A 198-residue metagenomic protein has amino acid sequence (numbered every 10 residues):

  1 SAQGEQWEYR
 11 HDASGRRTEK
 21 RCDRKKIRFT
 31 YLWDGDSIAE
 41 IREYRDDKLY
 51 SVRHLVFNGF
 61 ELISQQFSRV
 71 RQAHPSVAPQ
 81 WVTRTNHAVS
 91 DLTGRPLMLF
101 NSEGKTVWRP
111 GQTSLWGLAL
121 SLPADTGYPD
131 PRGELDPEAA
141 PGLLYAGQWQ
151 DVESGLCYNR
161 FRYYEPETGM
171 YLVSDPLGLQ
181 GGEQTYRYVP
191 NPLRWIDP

Functional and structural regions predicted by a protein language model:
S1-G4, E19-K25, E40-D47, S64-V70 (+3 more regions): Beta-turn initiation residues at beta-strand->coil junctions
S1-R10, L156: Surface-exposed extracellular loop regions of Gram-negative outer-membrane beta-barrel proteins
A2, A13, D23, D34 (+7 more regions): Short, ordered coil/turn segments that flank beta-strands lining enzyme active or ligand-binding pockets
W7-R16, R28-S37, V52-E61, N86-G94 (+4 more regions): Aromatic-rich beta-strand edge motifs centered on tyrosine
R17, L118-L122, R162-L172, P176 (+1 more regions): Short, low-complexity export/processing leader segments characterized by acidic and small residues
F57-S76: Trp/Tyr-centric glycan-recognition "aromatic platform" motifs on solvent-exposed beta-strand/loop surfaces
S76-R160, E167, L193-W195: A motif-centric feature for acidic-aromatic and gly/ser/thr-rich catalytic loops and repeats
